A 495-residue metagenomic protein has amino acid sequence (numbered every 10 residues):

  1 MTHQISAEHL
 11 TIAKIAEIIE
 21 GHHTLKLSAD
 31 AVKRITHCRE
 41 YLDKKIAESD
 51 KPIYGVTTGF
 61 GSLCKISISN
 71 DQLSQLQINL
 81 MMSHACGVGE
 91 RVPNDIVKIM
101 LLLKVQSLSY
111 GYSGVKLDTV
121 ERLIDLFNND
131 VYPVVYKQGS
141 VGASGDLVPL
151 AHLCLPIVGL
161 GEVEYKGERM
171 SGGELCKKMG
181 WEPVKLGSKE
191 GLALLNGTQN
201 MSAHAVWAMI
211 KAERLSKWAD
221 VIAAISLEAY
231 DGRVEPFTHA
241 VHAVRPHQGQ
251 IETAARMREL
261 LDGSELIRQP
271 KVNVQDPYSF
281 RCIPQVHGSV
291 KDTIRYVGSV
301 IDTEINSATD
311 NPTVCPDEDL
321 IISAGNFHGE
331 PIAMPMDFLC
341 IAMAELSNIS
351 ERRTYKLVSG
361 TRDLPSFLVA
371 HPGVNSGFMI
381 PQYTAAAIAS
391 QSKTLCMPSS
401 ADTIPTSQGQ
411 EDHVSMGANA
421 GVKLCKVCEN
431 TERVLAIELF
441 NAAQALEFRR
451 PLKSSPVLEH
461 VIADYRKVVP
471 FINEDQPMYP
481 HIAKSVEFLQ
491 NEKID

Functional and structural regions predicted by a protein language model:
T2-A13, I19-D50, Q77-V135, L227 (+1 more regions): Glycine-rich, flexible loop motifs
T2-H23, L27-R34, C38-Y41, I46 (+1 more regions): C-terminal auxiliary extensions adjacent to catalytic cores
S49-K51, I66, T253-A254: Polyanion/phosphate-binding surface patch
Y54-I68, Q72-L76, S83-L108, Y136-V158 (+3 more regions): FAD-binding core of FAD-dependent oxidoreductases, characterized by glycine-rich FAD pyrophosphate-binding loops
Q72-A85, K356-S366: Catalytic or ion-translocation cores adjacent to nucleophile or general acid/base/metal-coordination motifs in diverse
Y112, V141-A143, G373: Conserved, non-catalytic sequence blocks in retroelement Pol enzymes and Pol-derived host proteins
F127-V131, P149, V158, D220: Membrane-embedded alpha-helical core segments of multi-pass
V135-S140, D317-I321: Cysteine-centered functional microenvironments
